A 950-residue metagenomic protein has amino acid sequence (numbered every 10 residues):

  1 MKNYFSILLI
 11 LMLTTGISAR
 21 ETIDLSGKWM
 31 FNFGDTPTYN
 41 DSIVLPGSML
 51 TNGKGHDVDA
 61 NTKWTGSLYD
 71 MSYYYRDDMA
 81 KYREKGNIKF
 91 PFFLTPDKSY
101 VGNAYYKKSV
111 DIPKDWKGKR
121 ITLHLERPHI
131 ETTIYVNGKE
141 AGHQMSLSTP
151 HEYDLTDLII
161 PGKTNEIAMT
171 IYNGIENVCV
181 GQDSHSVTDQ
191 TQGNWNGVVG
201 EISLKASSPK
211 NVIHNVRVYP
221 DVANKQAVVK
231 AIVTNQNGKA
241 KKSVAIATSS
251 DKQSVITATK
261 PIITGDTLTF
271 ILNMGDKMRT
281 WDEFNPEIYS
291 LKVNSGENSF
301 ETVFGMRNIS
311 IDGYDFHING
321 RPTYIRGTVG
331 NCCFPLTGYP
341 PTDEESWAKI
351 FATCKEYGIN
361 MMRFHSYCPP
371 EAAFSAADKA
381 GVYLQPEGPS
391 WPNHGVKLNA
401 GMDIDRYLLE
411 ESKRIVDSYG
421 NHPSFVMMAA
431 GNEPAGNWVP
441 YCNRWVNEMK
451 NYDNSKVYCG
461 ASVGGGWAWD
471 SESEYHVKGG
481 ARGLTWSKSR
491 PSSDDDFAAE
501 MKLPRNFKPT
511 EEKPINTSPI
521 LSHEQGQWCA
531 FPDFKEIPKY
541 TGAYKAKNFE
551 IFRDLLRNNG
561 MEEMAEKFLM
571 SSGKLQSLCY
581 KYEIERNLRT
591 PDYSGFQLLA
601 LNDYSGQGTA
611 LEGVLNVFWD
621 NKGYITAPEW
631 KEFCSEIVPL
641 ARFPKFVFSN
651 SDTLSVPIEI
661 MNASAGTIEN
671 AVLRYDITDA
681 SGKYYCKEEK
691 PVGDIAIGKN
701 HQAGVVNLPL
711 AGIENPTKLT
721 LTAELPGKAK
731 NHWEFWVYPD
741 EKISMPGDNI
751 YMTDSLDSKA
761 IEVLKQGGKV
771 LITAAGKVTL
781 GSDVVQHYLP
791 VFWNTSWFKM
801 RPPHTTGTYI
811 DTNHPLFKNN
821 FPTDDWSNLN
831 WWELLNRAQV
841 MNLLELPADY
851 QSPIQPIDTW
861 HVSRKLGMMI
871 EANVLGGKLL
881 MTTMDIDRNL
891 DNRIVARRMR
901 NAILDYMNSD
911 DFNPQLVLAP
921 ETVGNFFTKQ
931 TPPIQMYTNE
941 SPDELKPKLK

Functional and structural regions predicted by a protein language model:
R20-H124, V180-G200, S208-P209, S605 (+1 more regions): Extended carbohydrate-recognition surfaces in non-catalytic/accessory domains of CAZymes and lectin-like proteins
N32-G34, R76, P96-V212, Q236-N237 (+3 more regions): Accessory beta-strand-rich segments of carbohydrate-active enzymes
I134-V136, Q226-I262, L268-F270, T653-V692 (+2 more regions): Beta-strand-rich binding/interaction modules
I160-T164, N235-I311, V705, G712-I743: Extended acidic/polar, glycine-enriched regions that form or flank non-catalytic beta-rich accessory modules
K292-C354, F735: N-terminal carbohydrate-binding accessory modules
M361-L615, N820: Substrate-binding/catalytic cleft of secreted carbohydrate-active enzymes, primarily glycoside hydrolases
M501-L503, G776-G781, S796-I894, F912-K950: Catalytic beta-strand/loop cores that center a nucleophilic Ser/Cys/Thr and support acyl-enzyme chemistry
D748-N794, N873-G876, I903, K950: Short alpha-beta junction capping motif
